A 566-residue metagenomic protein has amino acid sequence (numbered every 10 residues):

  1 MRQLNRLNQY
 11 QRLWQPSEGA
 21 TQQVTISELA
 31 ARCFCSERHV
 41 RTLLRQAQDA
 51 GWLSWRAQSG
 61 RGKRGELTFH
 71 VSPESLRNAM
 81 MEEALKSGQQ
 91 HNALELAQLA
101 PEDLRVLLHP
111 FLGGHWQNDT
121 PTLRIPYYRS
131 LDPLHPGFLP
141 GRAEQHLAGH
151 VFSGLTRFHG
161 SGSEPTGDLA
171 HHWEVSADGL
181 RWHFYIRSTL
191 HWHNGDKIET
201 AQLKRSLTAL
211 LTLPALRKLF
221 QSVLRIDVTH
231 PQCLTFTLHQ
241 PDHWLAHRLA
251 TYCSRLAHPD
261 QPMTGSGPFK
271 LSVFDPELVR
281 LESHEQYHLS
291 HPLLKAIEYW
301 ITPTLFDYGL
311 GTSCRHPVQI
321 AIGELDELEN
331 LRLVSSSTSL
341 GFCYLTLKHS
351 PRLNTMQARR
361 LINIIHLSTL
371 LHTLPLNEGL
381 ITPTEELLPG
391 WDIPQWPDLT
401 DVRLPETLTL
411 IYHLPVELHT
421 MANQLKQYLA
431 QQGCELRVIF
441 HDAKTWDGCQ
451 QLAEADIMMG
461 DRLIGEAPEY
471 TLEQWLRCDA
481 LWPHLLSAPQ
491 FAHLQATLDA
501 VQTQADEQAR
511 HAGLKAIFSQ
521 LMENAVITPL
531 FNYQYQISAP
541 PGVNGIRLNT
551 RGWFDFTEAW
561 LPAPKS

Functional and structural regions predicted by a protein language model:
G19-Q22, R41-L43, P140-R142, H172-A215: Aromatic- and charge-enriched surface segment that lines or borders ligand/interaction sites
E66, L216-Q261, S266-L278: Surface-exposed binding/hinge segments that line and control ligand-binding clefts or catalytic entry sites
P126-V175: N-terminal lobe/hinge region of extracytoplasmic solute-binding protein
E282-E285, S335-R360, T373: A bilobed periplasmic-binding-protein/Venus flytrap-type ligand-binding module shared by bacterial periplasmic
Q286-E327: Ligand-site clamp/hinge motif
S350-D392, Q520-V526: Periplasmic-binding protein-like
Q474-P540: Extracytoplasmic/peripheral linker and loop segments enriched in polar/acidic and small residues with frequent Thr/Pro
A539-S566: Long beta-strand-rich cores associated with HINT superfamily self-processing modules
